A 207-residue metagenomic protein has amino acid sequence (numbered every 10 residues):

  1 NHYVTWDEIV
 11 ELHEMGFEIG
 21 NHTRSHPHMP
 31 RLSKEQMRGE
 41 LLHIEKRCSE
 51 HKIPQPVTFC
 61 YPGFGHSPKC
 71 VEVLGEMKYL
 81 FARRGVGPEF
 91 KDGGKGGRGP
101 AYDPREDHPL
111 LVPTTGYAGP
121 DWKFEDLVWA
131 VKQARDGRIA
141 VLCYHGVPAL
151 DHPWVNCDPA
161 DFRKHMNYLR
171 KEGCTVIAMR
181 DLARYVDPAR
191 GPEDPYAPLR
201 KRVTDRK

Functional and structural regions predicted by a protein language model:
N1-F81, G85-P100, P104-P113, G137-A149 (+2 more regions): Metal-dependent polysaccharide deacetylase catalytic core of the NodB/CE4 family, i.e., the active-site-bearing domain
I9-H13, F17, Y117, M166-E172: A short, hydrophobic secondary-structure junction motif
K34-G39, F124, N156-R163: Non-membrane alpha-helical structural segments and their capping/turn regions in soluble enzymes
M37, G97-G99, V128, P192-A197: Short, surface-exposed amphipathic charged segments that create phosphate/polyanion-binding patches used for binding
S49, F81-V86, F90-G93, A134-R135 (+1 more regions): C-terminal domain-boundary segment and adjacent tail
H108-A118, K201-R202: A polyampholytic, Gly/Pro-enriched intrinsically disordered region
Y117-W129: A Trp-anchored, charged/polar loop motif used as the substrate-binding/catalytic surface of acyl/ester-handling
